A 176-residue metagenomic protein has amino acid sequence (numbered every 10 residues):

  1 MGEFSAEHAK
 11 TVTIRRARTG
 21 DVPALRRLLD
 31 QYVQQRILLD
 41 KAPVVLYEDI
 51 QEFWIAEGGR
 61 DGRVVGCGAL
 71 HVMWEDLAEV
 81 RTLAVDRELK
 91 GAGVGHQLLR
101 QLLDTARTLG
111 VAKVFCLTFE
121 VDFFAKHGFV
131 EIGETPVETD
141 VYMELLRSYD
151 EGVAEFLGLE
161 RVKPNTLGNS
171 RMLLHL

Functional and structural regions predicted by a protein language model:
G2-D40, E57-G58, R63, G168-L176: Short amphipathic alpha-helix that is part of the acyltransferase structural core
D21, D76, F119-E120: A generic "binding-loop/recognition-motif" signal
D40-W54, G58-G59, G66-V85: A conserved beta-strand-loop-helix scaffold within acyl/acetyltransferase catalytic domains
V85, G91-D104, C116: Conserved acetyl-CoA-binding loop-helix of GNAT-fold acetyltransferases
T108, A112, T118-S148: Conserved active-site alpha-helix within GNAT-family acetyltransferase domains
V137-L176: C-terminal "cap" of GNAT-fold acetyltransferases
